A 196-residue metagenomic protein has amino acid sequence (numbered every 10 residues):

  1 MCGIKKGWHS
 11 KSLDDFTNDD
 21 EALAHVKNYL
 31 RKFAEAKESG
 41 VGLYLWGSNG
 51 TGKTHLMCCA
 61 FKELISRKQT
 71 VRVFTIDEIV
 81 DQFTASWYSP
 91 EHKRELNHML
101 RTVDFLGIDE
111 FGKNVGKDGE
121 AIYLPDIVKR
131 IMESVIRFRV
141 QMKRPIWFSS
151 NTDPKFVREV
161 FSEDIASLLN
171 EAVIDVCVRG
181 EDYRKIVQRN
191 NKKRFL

Functional and structural regions predicted by a protein language model:
M1-Y29: Charged, amphipathic alpha-helical linker segments immediately N-terminal to NTP-binding catalytic cores
F16, F74, V176-V178: Hydrophobic residues at beta-strand termini and immediately following loops that shape nucleotide-binding pockets
L23-K27, F61, I65-T102, D126: Short glycine-rich substrate-engagement loop in P-loop NTPases that contacts/grips substrate
V26, L30-G40: A short mid-domain helix/strand-loop element embedded in enzyme catalytic domains that forms or borders the active-site
K32-A34, A85-L106, F111, R130-F138: Conserved alpha-helical scaffold flanking the Walker A/P-loop in AAA+ ATPase domains
E38-M57: Walker A/P-loop nucleotide-binding motif
Q69-T70, T102-L106, M142-F148: Loop/turn-to-beta-strand initiation segments
I79-S86, K113-L196: Replace "adjacent to P-loop NTPase cores in ATP/GTP-dependent enzymes" with "adjacent to NTP-binding cores
